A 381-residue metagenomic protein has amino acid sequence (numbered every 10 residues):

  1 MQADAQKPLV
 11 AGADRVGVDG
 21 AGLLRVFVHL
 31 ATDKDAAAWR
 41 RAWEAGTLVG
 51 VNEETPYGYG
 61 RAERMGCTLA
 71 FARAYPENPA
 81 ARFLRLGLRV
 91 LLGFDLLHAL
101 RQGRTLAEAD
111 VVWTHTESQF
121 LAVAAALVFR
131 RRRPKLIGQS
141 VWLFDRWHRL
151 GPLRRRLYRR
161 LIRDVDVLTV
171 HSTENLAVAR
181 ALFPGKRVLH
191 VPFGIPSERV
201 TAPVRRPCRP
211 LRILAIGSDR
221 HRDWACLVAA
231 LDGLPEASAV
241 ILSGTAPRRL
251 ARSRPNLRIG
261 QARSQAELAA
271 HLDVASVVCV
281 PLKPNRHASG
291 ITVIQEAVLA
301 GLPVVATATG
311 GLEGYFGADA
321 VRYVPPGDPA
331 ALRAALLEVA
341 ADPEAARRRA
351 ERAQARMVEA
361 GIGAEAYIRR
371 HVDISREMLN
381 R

Functional and structural regions predicted by a protein language model:
A45-T47, C208-A266: Conserved catalytic-core segment of nucleotide-activated headgroup transferases in glycan assembly
L100-E108, R149-L168: Membrane-proximal helix-turn-helix segments that form the acceptor-binding/catalytic region of lipid-linked
A177-R180, P192-P210, L250-R252: Acidic anion/phosphate-binding donor-loop and adjacent secondary structure in glycosyltransferase catalytic cores
S218, A318-P329, E338-E344: Conserved acidic donor-binding segment of nucleotide-sugar-dependent glycosyltransferases
L250-A251, T309-Y323: Short acidic/histidine- and often glycine-rich active-site loop of Leloir-type glycosyltransferases that engages
A266, V280-Q295, T309, E313-G314: Nucleotide-sugar-dependent
L272-H287, L302: Acidic donor-binding loop of glycosyltransferase active sites
E344-D373: A charged, aromatic-enriched C-terminal amphipathic alpha-helix characteristic of glycosyltransferases across folds
